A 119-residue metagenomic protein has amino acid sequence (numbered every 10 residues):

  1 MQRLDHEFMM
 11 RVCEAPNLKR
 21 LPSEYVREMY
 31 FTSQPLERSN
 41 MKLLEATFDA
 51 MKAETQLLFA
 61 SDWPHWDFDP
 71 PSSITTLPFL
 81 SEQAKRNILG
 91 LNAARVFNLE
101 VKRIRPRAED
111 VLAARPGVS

Functional and structural regions predicted by a protein language model:
M1-R20, Y25-R27: A beta-strand-loop signature enriched in Asp, Gly, Thr, and Trp that corresponds to the sialidase/neuraminidase Asp-box
R11-K19, Y30-L58, P64-S119: Mid-to-C-terminal alpha-helical segments outside catalytic/metal-binding sites
